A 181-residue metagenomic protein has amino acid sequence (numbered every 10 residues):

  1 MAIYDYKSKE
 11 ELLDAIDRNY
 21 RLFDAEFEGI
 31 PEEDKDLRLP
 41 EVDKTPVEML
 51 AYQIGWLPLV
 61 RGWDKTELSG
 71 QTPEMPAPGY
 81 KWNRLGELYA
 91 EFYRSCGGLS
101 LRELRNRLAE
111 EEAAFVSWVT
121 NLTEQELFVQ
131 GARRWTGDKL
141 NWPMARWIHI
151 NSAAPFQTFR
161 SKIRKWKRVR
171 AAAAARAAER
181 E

Functional and structural regions predicted by a protein language model:
M1-L22: Extreme N-terminal tail/first-helix region
Y4-S8, E41, Y93-S100, L140 (+1 more regions): Short amphipathic alpha-helical segments at helix-loop
K9, L13-I16, L101-L108, I148-S152: Hydrophobic packing residues in well-ordered alpha-helices of helical domains and bundles
A15-E48: Long, hydrophobic N-terminal alpha-helical segment
Y20-P31, L57-R61, K65, A109-T123 (+2 more regions): Structural signal for well-ordered, non-membrane alpha-helices
D36-E87, L127-E181: Short, contiguous alpha-helical
R84-F128: Acidic/histidine-rich alpha-helical segments that form the ligand environment of transition-metal centers
